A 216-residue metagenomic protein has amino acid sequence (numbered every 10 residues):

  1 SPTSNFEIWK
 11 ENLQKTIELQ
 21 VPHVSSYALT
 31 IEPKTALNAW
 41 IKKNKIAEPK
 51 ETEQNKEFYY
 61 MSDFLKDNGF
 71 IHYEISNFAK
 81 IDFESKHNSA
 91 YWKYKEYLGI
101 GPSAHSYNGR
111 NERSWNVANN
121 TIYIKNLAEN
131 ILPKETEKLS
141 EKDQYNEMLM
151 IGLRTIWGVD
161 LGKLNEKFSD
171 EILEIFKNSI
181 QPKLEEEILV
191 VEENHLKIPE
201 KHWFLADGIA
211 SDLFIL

Functional and structural regions predicted by a protein language model:
S1-D170: C-terminal scaffold of the Radical SAM
N5-W9, I175-F176, I209: Residues at alpha-helix caps and immediate loop-helix transition turns in enzyme cores, especially N- and C-cap
D170-L184: Short amphipathic alpha-helical interaction segments
L184-N194: A short, conserved structural fragment
H195-P199: Minor-groove-contacting beta-hairpin "wing" of winged helix-turn-helix DNA-binding domains
K201-L216: Short, amphipathic alpha-helical interaction segments positioned at domain boundaries
